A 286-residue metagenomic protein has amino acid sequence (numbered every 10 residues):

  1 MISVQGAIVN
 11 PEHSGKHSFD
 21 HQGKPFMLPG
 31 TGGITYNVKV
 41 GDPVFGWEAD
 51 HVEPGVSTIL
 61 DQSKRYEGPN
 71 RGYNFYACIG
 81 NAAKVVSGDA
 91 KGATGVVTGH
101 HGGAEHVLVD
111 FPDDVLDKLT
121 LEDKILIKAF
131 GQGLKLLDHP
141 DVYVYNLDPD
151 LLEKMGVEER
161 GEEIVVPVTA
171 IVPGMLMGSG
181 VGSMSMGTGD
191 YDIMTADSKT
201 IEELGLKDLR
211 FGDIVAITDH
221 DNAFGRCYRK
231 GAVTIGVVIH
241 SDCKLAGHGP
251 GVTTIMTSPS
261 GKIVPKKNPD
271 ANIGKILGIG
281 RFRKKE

Functional and structural regions predicted by a protein language model:
I2-E286: Conserved mixed alpha/beta catalytic, RNA-binding, or beta-rich assembly cores of soluble enzyme, regulatory
